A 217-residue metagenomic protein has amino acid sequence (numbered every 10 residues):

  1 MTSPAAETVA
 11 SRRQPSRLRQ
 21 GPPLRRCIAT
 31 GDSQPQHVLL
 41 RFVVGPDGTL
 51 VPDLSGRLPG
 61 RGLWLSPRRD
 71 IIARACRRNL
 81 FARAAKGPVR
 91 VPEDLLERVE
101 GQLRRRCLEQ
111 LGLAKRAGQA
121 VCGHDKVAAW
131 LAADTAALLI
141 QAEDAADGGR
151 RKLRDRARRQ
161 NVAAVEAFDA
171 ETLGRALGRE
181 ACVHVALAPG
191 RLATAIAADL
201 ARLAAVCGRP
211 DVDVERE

Functional and structural regions predicted by a protein language model:
M1-R77: N-terminal cysteine/histidine-rich coordination modules
T2-A5, R26-A29, T135, R151-A164: Short helix-coil boundary/hinge micro-motifs
P22-R25, Q34-H37, R61, C76 (+9 more regions): Charged, alpha-helix-enriched surfaces in structured cytosolic catalytic cores of large nucleotide-utilizing machines
P35, R104, G112-K115, L131-A132 (+4 more regions): Signal for well-folded cores of large energy- and translation-related assemblies
R61-G62, A117-G118, A136-L138, Q160-A163 (+1 more regions): Short active-site oxyanion
D70-I140, A146-D147: Extended interfacial segments that mediate partner engagement and assembly in macromolecular machines
R158-A204: Short basic, glycine-rich beta-strand/loop surfaces that mediate nucleic-acid
A163-V165, G208-E217: N-terminal targeting/trafficking signals and adjacent low-complexity tails
